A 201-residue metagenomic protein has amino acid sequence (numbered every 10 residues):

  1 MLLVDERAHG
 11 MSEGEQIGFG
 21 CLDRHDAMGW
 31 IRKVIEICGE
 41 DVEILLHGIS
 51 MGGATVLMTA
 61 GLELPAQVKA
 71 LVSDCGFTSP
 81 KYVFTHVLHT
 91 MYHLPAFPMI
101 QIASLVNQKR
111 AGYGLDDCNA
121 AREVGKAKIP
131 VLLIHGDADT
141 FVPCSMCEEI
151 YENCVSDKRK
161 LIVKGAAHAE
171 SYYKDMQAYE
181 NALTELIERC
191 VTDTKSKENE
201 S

Functional and structural regions predicted by a protein language model:
M1-E13: Conserved alpha/beta-hydrolase
I17-C38: Alpha/beta-hydrolase active-site loop
M58-Y113, R122: Hydrolase active-site cap/lid region
A120, I129, P143-E152: Short alpha-helix in the alpha/beta-hydrolase fold that links the catalytic acid
K126-K128, L133-H135, D139: Short beta-strand/loop motif that positions the catalytic acidic residue of the alpha/beta-hydrolase fold
D137-V142, A169-E170: Acidic catalytic loop of the alpha/beta-hydrolase fold
E152-A169, M176: Catalytic histidine neighborhood in serine/cysteine hydrolases with alpha/beta-hydrolase-type architecture
K174-S201: Catalytic active-site module of serine/aspartate enzymes centered on a nucleophile-bearing elbow/loop
